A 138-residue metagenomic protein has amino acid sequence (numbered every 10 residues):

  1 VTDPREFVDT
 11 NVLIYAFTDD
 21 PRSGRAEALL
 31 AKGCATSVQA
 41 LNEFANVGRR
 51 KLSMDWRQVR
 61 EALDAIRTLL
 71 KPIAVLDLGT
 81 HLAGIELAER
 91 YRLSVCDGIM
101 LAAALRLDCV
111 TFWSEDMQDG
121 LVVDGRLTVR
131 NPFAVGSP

Functional and structural regions predicted by a protein language model:
V1-S37, K51-E61, V135-P138: Short, well-structured N-terminal submotif of metal-dependent ribonuclease cores
V1-T2, L101-P138: Acidic, PIN/NYN-like endoribonuclease modules and their adjacent C-terminal/linker elements
T10, D97-G98: Conserved glycosyltransferase catalytic-site signature
A40, A62-E89: Acidic catalytic patch
E43, T80, A134-P138: A short acidic, often aromatic-flanked loop/helix-cap motif at beta-alpha or helix-coil junctions that lines enzyme
E43-K71: Active-site-proximal, substrate-binding regions of enzyme catalytic domains and RNA-binding/basic surfaces
R92-L93: Beta-rich strand-turn-strand
